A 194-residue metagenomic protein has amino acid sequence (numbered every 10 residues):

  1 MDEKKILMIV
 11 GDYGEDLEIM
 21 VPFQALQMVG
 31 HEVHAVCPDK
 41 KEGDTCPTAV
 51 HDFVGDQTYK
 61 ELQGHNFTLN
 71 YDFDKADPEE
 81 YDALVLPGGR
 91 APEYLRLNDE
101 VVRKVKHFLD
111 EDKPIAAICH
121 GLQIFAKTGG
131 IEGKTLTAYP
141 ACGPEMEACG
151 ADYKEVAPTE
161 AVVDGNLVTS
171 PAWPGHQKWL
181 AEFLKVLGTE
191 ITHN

Functional and structural regions predicted by a protein language model:
M1-E111, Q123-T135, G143-N194: Extended, subdomain-level signal for the structured scaffold at the beginning of enzyme domains
I118-G121: Short, thiol/selenol-centered motifs that function as redox-active sites or metal-ligating centers
